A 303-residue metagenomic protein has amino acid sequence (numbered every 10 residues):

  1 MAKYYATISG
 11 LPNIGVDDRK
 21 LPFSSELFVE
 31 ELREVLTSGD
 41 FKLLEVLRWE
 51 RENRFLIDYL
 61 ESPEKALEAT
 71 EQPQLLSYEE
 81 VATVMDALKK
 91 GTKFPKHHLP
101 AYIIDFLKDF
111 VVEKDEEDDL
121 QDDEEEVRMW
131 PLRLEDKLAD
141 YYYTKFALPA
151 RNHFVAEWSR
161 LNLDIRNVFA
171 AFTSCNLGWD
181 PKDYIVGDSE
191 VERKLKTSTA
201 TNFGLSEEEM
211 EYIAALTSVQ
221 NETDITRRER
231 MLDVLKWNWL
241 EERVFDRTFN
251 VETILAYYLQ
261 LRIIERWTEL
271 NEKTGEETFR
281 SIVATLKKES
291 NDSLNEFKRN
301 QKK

Functional and structural regions predicted by a protein language model:
M1-K303: Extended alpha-helical surfaces
